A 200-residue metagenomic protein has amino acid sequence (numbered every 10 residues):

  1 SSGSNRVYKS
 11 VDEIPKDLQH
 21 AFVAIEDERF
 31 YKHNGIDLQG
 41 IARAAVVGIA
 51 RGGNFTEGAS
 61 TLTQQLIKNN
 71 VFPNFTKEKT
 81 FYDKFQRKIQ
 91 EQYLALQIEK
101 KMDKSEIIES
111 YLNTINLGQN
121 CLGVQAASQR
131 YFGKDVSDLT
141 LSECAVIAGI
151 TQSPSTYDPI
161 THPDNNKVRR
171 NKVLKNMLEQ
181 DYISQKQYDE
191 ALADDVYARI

Functional and structural regions predicted by a protein language model:
S1-S184: Peptidoglycan glycan-strand catalytic modules in the bacterial/periplasmic cell-wall system
S184-I200: Non-catalytic structural connector segments
